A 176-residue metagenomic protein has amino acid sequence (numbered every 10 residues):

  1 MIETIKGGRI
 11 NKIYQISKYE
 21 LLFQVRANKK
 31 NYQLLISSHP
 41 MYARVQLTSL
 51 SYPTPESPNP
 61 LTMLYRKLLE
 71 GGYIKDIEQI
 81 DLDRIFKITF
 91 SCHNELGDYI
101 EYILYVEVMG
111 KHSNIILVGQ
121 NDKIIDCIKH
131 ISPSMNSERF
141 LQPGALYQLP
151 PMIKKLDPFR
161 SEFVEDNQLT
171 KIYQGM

Functional and structural regions predicted by a protein language model:
M1-R44: Extreme N-terminal "head/tail" segments of very large remodeling/mechanoenzyme assemblies
K29-M176: Phosphate/anion-contacting hairpin/loop surfaces
